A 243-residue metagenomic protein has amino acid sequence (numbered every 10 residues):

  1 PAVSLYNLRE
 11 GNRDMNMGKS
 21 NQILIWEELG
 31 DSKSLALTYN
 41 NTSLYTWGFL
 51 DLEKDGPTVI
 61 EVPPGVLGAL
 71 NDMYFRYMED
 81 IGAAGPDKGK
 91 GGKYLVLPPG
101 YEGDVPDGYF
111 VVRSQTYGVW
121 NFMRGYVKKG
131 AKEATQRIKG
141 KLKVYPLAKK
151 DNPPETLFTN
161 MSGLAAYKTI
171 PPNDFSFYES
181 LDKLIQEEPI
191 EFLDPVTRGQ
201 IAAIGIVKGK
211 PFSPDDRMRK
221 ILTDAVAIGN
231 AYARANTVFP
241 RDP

Functional and structural regions predicted by a protein language model:
P1-P243: A compositional/structural signature for long, glycine/proline-rich flexible linkers and loops on extracytoplasmic
